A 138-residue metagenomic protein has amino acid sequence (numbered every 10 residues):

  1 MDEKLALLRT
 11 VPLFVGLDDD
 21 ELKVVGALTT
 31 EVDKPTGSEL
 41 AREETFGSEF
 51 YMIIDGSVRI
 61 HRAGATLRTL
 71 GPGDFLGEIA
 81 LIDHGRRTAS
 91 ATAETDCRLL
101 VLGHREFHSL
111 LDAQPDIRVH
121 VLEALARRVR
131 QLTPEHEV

Functional and structural regions predicted by a protein language model:
K4, D20-V24, R86-T88, H104-V138: A small-molecule sensor/coupling module
L5, R9-A63: Regulatory nucleotide-sensing modules
D19, D55, P72-F75, D96 (+3 more regions): ATP/adenylate-binding site constellation spanning eukaryotic-like Ser/Thr protein kinases, ABC-transporter
T30, H84-S90, D96-L99: Helix-loop-beta junctions that constitute the ligand-sensing/allosteric loops of cytosolic regulatory sensor domains
I60-H61, E78-I79, A89-A93, S109: Short beta-strand His + acidic residue motifs that chelate non-heme Fe in jelly-roll/DSBH and cupin folds
R62-A65, D96, H104-F107: Short beta-strand-to-loop transition segments that serve as allosteric relay/switch motifs in sensory/regulatory domains
A65-G77: Short acidic-glycine-tyrosine-enriched beta hairpin
P72, L81-H84: Short, conserved catalytic or interaction motifs in soluble domains
